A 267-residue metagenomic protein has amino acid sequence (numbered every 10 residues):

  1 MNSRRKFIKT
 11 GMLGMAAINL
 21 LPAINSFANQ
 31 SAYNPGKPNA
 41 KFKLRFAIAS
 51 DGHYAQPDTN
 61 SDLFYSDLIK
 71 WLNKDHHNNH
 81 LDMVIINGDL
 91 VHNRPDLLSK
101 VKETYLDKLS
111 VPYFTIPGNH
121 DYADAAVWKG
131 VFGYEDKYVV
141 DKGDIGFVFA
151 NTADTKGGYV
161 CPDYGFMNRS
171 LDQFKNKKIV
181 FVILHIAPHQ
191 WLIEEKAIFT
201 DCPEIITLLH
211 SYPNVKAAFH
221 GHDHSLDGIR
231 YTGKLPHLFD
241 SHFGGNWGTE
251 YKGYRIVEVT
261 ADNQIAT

Functional and structural regions predicted by a protein language model:
M1-P22: N-terminal secretory signal peptides and thylakoid transit peptides that target proteins across membranes
L21-S99: N-terminal active-site segment of His-dependent metallophosphoesterases
Y33, P38-A40, A49, N60-D62 (+3 more regions): Binuclear metal-dependent phosphoesterase catalytic core
K37-A47, V139-F149, K175-I179, Y231-P236: Beta-strand-turn-beta hairpins that frame and shape the catalytic cleft of phosphate-ester-processing enzymes
A47-S66, H92-N93, Y122-F132, T155-V160 (+2 more regions): Acidic/histidine-rich helix-loop elements that form or flank divalent-metal/phosphate-binding sites at the catalytic
D51, G88-D89, G118, H185 (+1 more regions): Active-site glycine-centered loops adjacent to acidic/histidine catalytic or metal-binding residues that shape
W71-M83, G157-H237, I265: His/acidic metal-ligating clusters that form di-metal
N87-L106, A123-G133, I193-E194, D227-G233: Metal-dependent catalytic neighborhoods of phosphoester/phosphodiester hydrolases
